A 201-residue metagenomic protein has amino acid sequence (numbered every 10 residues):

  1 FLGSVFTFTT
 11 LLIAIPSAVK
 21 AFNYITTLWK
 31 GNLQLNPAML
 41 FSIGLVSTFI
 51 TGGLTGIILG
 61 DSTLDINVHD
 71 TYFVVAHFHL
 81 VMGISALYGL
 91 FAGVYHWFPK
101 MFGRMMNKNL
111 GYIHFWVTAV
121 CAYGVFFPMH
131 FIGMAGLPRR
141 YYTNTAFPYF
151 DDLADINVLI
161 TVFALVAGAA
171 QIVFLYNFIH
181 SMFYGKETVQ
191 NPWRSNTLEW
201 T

Functional and structural regions predicted by a protein language model:
F1, T9-P16, G31-A38, V68 (+6 more regions): Alpha-helix capping and helix-loop boundary segments enriched in small/acidic/polar residues
F1-T7, L28-G31, I57-F78, F131-I156: Membrane-interface interhelical loops and short amphipathic "cap" helices that link adjacent transmembrane segments
T10-N23, V81-G93, V162-Y176: Hydrophobic cores of alpha-helical transmembrane segments in multi-pass inner/ER membrane proteins, independent
A21, T26-G56, Y72-V75, L80-G89 (+2 more regions): Interfacial and helix-entry/exit segments of alpha-helical transmembrane bundles in multi-pass inner-membrane proteins
L28, G53-G60, W97-K100, F126-M129 (+3 more regions): Transmembrane helix-loop junctions and nearby membrane-interface residues
D61, R104-M105, N196: Juxtamembrane/interface motifs at transmembrane-helix termini
P138-D152, I179-T201: Extramembrane terminal tails and long inter-domain/linker segments of multi-pass membrane proteins
D152-E187: Repeat-solenoid scaffold signature
